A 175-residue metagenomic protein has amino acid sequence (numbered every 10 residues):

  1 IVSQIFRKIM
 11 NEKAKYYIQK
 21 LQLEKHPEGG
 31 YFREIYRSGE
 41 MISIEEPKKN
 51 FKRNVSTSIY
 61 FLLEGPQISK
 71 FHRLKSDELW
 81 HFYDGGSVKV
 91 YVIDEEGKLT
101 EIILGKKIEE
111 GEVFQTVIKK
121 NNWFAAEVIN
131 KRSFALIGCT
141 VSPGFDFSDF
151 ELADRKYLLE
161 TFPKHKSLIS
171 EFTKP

Functional and structural regions predicted by a protein language model:
I1-I9: Short, Lys/Arg-enriched N-terminal segments with co-localized hydrophobic residues within the first ~10-30 amino acids
M10-T116, A125-A126, K131-S133, P143 (+1 more regions): Non-catalytic, conserved peripheral segments adjacent to functional cores
K119-N121: Extracellular beta-helix/beta-solenoid repeat scaffolds
T140: Histidine-centered acyl-transfer/condensation active-site motif and its immediate structural neighborhood
